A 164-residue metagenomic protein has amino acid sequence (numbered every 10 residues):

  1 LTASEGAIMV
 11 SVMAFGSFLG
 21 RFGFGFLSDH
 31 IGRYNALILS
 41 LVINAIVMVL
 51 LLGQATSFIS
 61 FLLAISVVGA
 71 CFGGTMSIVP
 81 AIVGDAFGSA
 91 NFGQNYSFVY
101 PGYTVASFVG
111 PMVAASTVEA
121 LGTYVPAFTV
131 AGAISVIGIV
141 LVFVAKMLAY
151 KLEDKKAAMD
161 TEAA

Functional and structural regions predicted by a protein language model:
T2-V10, S57, F61, F92 (+1 more regions): Juxtamembrane helix-start elements in MFS-like secondary transporters
A14-F22, G73, T104-F108: Residue-level signature of mid-helix packing/kink "hotspots" within the transmembrane helices of 12-pass Major
L27-S28, V113-G122: Interfacial helix-cap and linker-helix signal at transmembrane-aqueous boundaries of multi-pass secondary transporters
H30-L41: Cytoplasmic membrane-interface "Motif A"-like loop-to-helix N-cap segments of 12-TM Major Facilitator Superfamily
I43-T56: C-terminal ends and interior cores of transmembrane alpha-helices in multi-pass membrane transporters/permeases
S60-G73: Hydrophobic core of transmembrane alpha-helices in multi-pass small-molecule transporters, especially MFS/SLC-type
G74-F87: Intracellular juxtamembrane helix-capping segments at the cytosolic ends of symmetry-related transmembrane helices
G132-A164: Multi-pass alpha-helical transporter architecture, strongest for 12-TM Major Facilitator/SLC carriers used
